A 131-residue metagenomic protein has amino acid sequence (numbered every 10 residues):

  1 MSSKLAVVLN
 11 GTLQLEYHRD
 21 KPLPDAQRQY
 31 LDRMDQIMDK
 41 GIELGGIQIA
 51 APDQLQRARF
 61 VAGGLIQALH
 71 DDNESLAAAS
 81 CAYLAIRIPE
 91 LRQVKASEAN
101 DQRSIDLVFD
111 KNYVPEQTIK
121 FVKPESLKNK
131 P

Functional and structural regions predicted by a protein language model:
M1-A78, D106-P131: Compositionally biased, non-globular sequence tracts
A78-Y113: Short, compact, well-ordered microdomains
